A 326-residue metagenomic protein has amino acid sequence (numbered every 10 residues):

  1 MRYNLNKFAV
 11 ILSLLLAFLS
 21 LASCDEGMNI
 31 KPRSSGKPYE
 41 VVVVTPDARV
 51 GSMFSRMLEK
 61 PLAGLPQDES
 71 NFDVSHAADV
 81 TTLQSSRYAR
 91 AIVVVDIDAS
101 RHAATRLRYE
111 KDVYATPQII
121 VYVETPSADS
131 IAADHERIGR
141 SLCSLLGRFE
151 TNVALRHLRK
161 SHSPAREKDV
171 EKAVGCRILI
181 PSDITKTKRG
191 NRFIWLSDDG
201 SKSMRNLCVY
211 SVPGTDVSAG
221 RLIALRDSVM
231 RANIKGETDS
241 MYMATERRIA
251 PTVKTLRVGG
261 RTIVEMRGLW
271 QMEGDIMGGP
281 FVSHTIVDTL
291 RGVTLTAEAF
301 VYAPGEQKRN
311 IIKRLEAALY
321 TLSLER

Functional and structural regions predicted by a protein language model:
R2-I11: Bacterial N-terminal signal peptides that target proteins for export
L19-S23: C-terminal motif of bacterial Sec signal peptides marking the signal peptidase cleavage site
E26-P117: Start-of-domain marker
G27-N29, V42, P181-Y242, Q271-G274: Secretory pathway targeting signatures of secreted, lumenal, and periplasmic proteins
Q67-A77, R148-P164, K235-A250: Short glycine-rich, low-complexity/disordered patches
A77-A133, I234-G292, E306-Q307, Y320: Signature of long, low-cysteine stretches enriched in small and polar/charged residues
A132-R156, I178, I184, G292-R326: Surface-exposed amphipathic alpha-helical segments
A133, L145, F149-T215: Acidic/His-rich structured neighborhood in mature extracellular/periplasmic domains
